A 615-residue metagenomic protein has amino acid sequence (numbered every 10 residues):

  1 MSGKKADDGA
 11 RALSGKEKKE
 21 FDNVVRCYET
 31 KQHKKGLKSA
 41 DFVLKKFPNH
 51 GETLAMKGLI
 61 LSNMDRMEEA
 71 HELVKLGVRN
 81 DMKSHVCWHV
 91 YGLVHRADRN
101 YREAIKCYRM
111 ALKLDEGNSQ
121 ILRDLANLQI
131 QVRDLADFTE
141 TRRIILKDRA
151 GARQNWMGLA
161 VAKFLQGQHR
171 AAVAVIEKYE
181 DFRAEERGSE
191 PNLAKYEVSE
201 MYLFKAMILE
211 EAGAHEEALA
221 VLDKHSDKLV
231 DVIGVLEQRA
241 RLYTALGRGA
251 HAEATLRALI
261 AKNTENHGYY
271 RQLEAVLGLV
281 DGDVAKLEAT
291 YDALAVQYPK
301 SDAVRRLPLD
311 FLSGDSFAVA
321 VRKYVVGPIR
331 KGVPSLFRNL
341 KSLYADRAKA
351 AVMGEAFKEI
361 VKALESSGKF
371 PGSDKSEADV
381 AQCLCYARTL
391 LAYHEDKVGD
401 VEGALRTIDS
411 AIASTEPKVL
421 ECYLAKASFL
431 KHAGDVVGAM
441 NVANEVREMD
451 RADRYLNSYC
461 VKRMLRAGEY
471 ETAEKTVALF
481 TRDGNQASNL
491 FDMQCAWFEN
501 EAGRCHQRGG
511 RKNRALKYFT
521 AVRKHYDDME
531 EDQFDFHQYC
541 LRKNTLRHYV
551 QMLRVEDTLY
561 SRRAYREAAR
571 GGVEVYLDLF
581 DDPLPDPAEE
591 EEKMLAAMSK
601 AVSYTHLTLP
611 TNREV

Functional and structural regions predicted by a protein language model:
V43, L76-G77, M110-A111, I144-I145 (+7 more regions): Canonical positions in the second alpha-helix
K46, N80, L114, D148 (+8 more regions): Structural marker of alpha-solenoid helical repeat scaffolds
T605-T611: Conserved small/polar residues in nucleotide/adenosyl-binding loops
